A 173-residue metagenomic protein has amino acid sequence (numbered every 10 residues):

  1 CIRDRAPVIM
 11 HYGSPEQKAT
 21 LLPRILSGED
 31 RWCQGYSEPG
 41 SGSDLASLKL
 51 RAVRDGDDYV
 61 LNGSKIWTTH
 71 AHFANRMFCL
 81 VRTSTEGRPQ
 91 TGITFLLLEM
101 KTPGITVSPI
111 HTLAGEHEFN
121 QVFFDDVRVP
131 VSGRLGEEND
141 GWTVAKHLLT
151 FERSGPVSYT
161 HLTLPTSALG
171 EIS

Functional and structural regions predicted by a protein language model:
C1-D4, T160-T166: Conserved small/polar residues in nucleotide/adenosyl-binding loops
R3-A19, P23-E29, T69-R76, F151: Internal helix-loop-helix
S14, Q34, L61-G63, L96 (+1 more regions): Buried hydrophobic positions in well-ordered alpha/beta secondary-structure cores of metabolic enzymes
G28-Y36: A short, Trp-centered hydrophobic/proline-enriched beta-strand micro-motif
L50-V53: A structural signal for short hydrophobic beta-strand segments in well-ordered beta-sheet cores
N62-S108: A short core secondary-structure module
S108, L113, N120-L162: A glycine-rich, basic-preceded beta-loop-alpha segment at the flavin cofactor/substrate interface of flavin-utilizing
E171-S173: Hydrophobic alpha-helical segments, chiefly the membrane-spanning helices and signal/signal-anchor peptides
